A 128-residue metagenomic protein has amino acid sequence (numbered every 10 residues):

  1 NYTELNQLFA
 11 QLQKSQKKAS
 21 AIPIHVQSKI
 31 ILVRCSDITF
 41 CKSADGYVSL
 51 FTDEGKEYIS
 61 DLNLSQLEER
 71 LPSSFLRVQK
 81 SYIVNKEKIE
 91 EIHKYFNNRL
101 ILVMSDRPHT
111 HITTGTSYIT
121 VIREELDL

Functional and structural regions predicted by a protein language model:
N1-L128: Basic, polyanion-interacting recognition surfaces, primarily in bacterial LytTR/OmpR-type DNA-binding effector domains
